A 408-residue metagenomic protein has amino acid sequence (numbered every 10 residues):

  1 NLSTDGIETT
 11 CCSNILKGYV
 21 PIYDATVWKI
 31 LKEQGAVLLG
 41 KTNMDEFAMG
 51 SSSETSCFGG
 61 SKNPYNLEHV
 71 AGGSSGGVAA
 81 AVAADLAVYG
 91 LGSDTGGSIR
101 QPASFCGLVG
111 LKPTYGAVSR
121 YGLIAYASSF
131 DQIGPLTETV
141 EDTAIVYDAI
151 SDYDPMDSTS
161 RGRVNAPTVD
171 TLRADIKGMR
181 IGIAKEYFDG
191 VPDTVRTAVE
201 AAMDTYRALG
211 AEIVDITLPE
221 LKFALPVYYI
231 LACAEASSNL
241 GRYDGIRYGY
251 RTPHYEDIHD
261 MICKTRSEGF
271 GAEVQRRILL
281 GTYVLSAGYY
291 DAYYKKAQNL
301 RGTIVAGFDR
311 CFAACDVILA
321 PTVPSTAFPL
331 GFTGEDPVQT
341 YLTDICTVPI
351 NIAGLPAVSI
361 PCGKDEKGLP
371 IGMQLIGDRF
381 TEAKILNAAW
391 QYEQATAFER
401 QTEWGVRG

Functional and structural regions predicted by a protein language model:
N1-T95, A201-D204, A208-L209: Gly/Ser-rich catalytic/binding loops embedded in alpha/beta enzyme cores
N1-V20, A48-G50, G162, T168-A174 (+6 more regions): Short, well-ordered alpha-helical
E33, A84-G90, T95-D189, E200-L209 (+3 more regions): Structural helix-boundary/capping segments
L39, E212-T217, V358: General small-molecule cofactor/ligand-binding pocket signal
N43, I176, Y187, E220-L221 (+2 more regions): Serine-dependent amide/ester hydrolase catalytic core
F58, V227-A234, P370-F380: Short basic, glycine-rich beta-strand/loop surfaces that mediate nucleic-acid
V195-T197, L225-A234, P329-E335: Short glycine/threonine-rich loop-to-helix capping motif typified by GTGT followed within a few residues by an Asp-Pro
